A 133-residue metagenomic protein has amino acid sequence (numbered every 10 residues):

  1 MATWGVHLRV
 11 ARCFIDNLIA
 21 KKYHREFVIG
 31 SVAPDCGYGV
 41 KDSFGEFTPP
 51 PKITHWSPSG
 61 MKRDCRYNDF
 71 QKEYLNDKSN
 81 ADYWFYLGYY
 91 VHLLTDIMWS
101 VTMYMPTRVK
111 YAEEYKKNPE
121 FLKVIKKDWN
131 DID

Functional and structural regions predicted by a protein language model:
M1-D133: N-terminal membrane-targeting hydrophobic helices
